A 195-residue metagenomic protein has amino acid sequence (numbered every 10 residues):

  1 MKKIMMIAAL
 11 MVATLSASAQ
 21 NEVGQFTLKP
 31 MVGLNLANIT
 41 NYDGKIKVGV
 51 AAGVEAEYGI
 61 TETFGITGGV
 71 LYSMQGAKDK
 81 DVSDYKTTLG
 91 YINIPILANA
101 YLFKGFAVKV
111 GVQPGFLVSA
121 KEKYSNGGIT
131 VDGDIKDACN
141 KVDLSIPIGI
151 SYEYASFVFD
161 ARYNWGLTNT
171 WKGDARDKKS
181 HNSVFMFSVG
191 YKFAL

Functional and structural regions predicted by a protein language model:
M1-T27, V189, F193-L195: Bacterial Sec-dependent N-terminal signal peptides
N21-V23, T61, F103, Y154-F157 (+1 more regions): Outer-membrane beta-barrel channels and translocator barrels
T27, K45-D84, G90-I92: Glycine- and aromatic-enriched membrane insertion/assembly motifs of diderm outer-membrane and organelle channel
P30-L34, V50-I60, V70-Y72, I94-A100 (+4 more regions): Residues on the lipid-exposed face of transmembrane beta-strands in outer-membrane beta-barrel proteins
T40-K47, K78-Y85, A120-I129, W171-R176: Outer-membrane beta-barrel translocator domains and adjoining extracellular loop/strand segments of Gram-negative
I46, I66, Y72-M74, T88-Y91 (+8 more regions): Acidic/histidine-enriched, beta-strand-rich ligand/metal-binding domains
Q75-K80, K86, D134-L195: Predominantly the C-terminal beta-signal and adjacent terminal strand-loop region of outer-membrane beta-barrel
